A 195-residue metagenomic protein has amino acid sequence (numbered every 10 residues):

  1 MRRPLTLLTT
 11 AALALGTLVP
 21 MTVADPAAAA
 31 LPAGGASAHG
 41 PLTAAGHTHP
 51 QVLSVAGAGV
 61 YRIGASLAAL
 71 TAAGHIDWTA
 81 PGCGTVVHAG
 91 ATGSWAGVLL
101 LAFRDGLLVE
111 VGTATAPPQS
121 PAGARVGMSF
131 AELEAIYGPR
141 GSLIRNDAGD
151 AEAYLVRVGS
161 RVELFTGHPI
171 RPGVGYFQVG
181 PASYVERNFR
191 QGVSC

Functional and structural regions predicted by a protein language model:
M1-R2, V156: Short, intrinsically disordered low-complexity segments
R2-L7, A24-A148, G173-C195: Short helix/turn-capping signatures at newly exposed starts of structured segments
T9-T22: Bacterial N-terminal signal peptides
L99-L101, L164-G167: Hydrophobic/aromatic beta-strand elements that line small-molecule binding cavities or substrate pockets in beta-rich
R104, V158, H168-I170: Short, ordered coil/turn segments that flank beta-strands lining enzyme active or ligand-binding pockets
Y137-R145, E152-G159, E163-T166: Folded interaction domains in cell-surface recognition and envelope-stress signaling
